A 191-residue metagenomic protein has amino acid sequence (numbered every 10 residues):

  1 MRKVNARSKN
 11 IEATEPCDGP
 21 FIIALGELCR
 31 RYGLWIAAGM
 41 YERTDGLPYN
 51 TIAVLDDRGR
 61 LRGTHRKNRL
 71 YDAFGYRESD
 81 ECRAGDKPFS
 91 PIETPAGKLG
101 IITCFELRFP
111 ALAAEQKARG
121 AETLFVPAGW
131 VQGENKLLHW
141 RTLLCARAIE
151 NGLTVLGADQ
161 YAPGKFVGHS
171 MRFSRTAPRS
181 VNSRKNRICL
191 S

Functional and structural regions predicted by a protein language model:
M1-A13, V126-A128: Short, conserved active-site loops that position catalytic residues or coordinate cofactors/metal ions across diverse
R2, L55, I92, R172-F173 (+1 more regions): Short beta-strand element of the conserved SAM-dependent methyltransferase core
C17, I23, E27, R43-R119 (+1 more regions): Active-site catalytic loop in hydrolytic enzyme cores
C17-A37, K98, L107-L190: CN hydrolase (nitrilase-like) catalytic-core segments centered on the catalytic cysteine and neighboring Lys/Glu
